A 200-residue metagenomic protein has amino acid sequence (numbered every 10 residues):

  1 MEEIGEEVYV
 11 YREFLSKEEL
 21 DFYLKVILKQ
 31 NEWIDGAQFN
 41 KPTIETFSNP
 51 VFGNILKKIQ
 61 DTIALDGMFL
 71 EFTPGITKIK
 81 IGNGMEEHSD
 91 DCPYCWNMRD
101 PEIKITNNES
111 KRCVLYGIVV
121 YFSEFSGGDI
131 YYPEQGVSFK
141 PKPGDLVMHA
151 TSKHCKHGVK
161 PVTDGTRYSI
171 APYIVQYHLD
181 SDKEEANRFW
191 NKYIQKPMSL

Functional and structural regions predicted by a protein language model:
M1-L146, H154-L200: Fe(II)/2-oxoglutarate oxygenase catalytic core
